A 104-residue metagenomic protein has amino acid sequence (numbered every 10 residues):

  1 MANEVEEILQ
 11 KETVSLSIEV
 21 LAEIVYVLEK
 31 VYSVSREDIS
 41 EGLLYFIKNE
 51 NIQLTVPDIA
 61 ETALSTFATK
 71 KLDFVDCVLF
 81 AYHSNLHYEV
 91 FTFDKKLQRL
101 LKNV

Functional and structural regions predicted by a protein language model:
M1-L16, V31-E41, K95: Short, well-structured N-terminal submotif of metal-dependent ribonuclease cores
E6, V25-E29, L44-I47, L64: Amphipathic alpha-helical segments within well-ordered protein domains
S17, V75, F93: Replace "coordinates the UDP/GDP/TDP-sugar" with "coordinates nucleotide-activated sugar donors
I18-E19, D38-A68: Acidic catalytic patch
V20, I59, V78-L79, K96-L97: Alpha-helix capping/helix-boundary segments
D73-E89: Acidic, metal-associated active-site segment
L100-V104: Active-site regions of enzymes building and remodeling cell-envelope glycoconjugates
